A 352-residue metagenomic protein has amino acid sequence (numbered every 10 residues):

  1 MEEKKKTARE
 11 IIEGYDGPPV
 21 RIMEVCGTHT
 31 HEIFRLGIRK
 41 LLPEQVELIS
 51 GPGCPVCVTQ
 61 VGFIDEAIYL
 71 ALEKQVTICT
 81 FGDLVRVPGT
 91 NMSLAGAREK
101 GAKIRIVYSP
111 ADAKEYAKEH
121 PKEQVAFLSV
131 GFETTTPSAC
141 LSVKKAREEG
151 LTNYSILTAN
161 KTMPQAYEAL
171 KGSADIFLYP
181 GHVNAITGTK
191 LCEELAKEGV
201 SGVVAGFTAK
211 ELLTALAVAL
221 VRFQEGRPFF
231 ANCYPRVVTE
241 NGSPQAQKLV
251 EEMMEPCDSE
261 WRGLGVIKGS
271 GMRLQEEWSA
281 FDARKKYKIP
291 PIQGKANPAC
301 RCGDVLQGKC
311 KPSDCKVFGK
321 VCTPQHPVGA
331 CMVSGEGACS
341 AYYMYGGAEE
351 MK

Functional and structural regions predicted by a protein language model:
M1-K122, T136, K144, E148-E149 (+4 more regions): Metallocofactor- and cofactor-centric catalytic cores in central/energy metabolism, strongly enriched
R21-I22, N153-Y154, E225-P235, W261 (+2 more regions): Flexible, glycine/charged-enriched surface loops at secondary-structure junctions
I22-E24, R105, A126-S129, S155 (+2 more regions): Short catalytic-loop micro-motif centered on adjacent basic/acidic residues
C26-H29, F132-T134, N160-P164, G181-N184 (+2 more regions): Glycine-rich beta-alpha junction loops
D65, C140, K144, P164-Q165 (+3 more regions): Residues on a specific face of well-ordered alpha-helices
L128, F132-L191: Phosphate/pyrophosphate-binding betaalpha-module
S155, G172-V238: A conserved active-site cap/scaffold subdomain adjacent to cofactor or substrate pockets
T214-D304: Internal helical hairpin/lid segments
